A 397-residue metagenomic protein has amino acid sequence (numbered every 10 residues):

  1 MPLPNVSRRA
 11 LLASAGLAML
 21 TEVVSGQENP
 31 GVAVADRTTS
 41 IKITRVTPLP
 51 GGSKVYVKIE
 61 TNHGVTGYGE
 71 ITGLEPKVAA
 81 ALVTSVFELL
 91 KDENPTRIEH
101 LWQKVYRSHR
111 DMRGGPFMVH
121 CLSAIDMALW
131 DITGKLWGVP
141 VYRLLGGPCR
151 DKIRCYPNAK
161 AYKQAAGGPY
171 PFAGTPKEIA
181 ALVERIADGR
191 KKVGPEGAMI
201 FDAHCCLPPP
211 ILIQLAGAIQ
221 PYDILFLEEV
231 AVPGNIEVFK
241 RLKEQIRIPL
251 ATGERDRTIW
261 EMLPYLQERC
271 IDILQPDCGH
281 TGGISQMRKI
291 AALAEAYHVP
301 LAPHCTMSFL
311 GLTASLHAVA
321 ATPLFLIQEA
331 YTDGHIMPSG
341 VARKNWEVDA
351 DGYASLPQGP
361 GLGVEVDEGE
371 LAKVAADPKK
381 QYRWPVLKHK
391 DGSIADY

Functional and structural regions predicted by a protein language model:
M1-M19: N-terminal secretory signal peptides and thylakoid transit peptides that target proteins across membranes
E22-S53, V57-I59, T66: C-terminal segment of N-terminal export signals and the immediately downstream linker at the start of the mature
N62-W137, A395: Metal- or metallocofactor-binding catalytic centers and their adjacent structured scaffolds across diverse enzyme
T84, E88, E93, H100 (+3 more regions): Shared catalytic-loop signature of beta/alpha-barrel
D126-A161: Glycine-rich, aromatic-flanked loop segments that form ligand/cofactor-binding clefts across common enzyme folds
K152-Q245: Metal-dependent enolase-superfamily TIM-barrel catalytic cores that perform enediolate-based chemistry
L362-Y397: Extended hydrophobic packing segments that form well-structured cores
